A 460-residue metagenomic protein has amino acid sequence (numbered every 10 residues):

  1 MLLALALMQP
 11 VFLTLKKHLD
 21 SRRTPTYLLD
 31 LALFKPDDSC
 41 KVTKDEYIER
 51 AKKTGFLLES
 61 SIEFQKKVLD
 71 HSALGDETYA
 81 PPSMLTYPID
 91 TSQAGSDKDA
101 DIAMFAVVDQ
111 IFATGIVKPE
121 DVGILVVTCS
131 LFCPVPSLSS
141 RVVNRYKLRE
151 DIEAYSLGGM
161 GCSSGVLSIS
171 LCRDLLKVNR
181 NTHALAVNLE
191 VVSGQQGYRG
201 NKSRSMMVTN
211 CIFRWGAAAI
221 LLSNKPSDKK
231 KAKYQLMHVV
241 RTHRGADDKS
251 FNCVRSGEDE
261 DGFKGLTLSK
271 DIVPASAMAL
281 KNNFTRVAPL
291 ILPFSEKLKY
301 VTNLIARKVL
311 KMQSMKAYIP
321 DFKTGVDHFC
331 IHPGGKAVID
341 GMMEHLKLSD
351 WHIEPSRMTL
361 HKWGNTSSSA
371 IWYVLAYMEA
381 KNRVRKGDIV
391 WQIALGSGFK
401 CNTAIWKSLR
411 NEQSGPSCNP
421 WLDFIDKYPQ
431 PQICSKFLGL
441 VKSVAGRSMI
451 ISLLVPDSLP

Functional and structural regions predicted by a protein language model:
L3-A6, D20-E49, L57-K66, D70-S72 (+4 more regions): Hydrophobic pocket-lining "lid/loop/helix" segments that shape and contact the acyl-thioester
R23-T24, E120-V122, E150-I152, N179-A184 (+6 more regions): Short coil/turn connectors at secondary-structure junctions
L29-A32, T128, G158, L185-E190 (+2 more regions): Short beta-strand segments
S72, E77-Y79, S83, K98-A100 (+3 more regions): Conserved catalytic cysteine-centered active-site region of acyl-thioester-dependent Claisen-condensing enzymes
A103-V117, I124, L131-F132, S139-N144: Folded extracytoplasmic luminal domains of secretory or organellar precursors
V122-S130, S156, F329-C330: Short glycine-rich or small-residue beta-strand-to-loop segments that form or flank ligand, phosphate, metal/Fe-S
V374-I393, C401-W421: Catalytic phosphate/nucleotide-handling subdomain of diverse soluble enzymes
